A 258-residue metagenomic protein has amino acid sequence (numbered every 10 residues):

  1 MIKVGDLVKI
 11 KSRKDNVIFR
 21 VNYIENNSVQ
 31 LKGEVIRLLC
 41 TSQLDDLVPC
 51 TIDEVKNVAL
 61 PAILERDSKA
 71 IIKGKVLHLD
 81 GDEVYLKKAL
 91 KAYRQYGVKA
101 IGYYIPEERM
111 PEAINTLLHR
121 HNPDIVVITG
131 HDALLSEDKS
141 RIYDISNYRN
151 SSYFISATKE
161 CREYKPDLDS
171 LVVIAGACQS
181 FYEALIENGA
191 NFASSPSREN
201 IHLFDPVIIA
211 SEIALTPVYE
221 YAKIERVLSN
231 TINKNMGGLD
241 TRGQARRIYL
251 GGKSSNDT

Functional and structural regions predicted by a protein language model:
M1-R13: Short coil-to-beta transition motif at edge beta-strands of beta-rich domains
D15-N26: Short beta-strand-centered aromatic/proline hotspots
N27-V35: Short, solvent-exposed secondary-structure boundary/capping segments
V35-I71, K75-L77: Intrinsically disordered, low-complexity, charged/polar segments
L90-I101: Short helix-loop-beta junction
L118-D132, A190: Proline-aspartate-enriched helix->loop->beta-strand connector
R149-I201: Catalytic cores of nucleophile-dependent amide-cleaving enzymes
S197-T258: C-terminal functional extensions of proteins
